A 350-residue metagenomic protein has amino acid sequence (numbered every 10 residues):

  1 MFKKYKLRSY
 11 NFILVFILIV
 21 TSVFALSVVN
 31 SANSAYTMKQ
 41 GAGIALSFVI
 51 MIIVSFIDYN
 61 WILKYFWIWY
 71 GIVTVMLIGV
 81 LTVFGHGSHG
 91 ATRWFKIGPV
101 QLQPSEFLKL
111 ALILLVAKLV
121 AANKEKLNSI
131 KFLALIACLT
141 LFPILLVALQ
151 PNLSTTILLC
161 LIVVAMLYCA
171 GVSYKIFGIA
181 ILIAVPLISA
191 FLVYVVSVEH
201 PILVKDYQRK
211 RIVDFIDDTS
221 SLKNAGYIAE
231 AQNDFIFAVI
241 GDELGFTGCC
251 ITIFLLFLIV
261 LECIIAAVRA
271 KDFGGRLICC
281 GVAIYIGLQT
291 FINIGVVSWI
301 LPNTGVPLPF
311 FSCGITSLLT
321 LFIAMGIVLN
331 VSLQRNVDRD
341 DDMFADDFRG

Functional and structural regions predicted by a protein language model:
F2-T21, L26-P151, L203, I294-P309 (+3 more regions): Membrane-helix boundary/helix-loop-helix interface segments in multi-pass membrane proteins
A32-M38, A137, L141-L167, V193-H200 (+1 more regions): Helix-loop-helix junctions and helix-breaking kinks within/between transmembrane helices of multi-pass membrane
A42-L46, E243-C263: Hydrophobic alpha-helical transmembrane segments
F48, L159-L167, A184-V185, F257 (+1 more regions): Hydrophobic transmembrane alpha-helices of multi-pass, membrane-embedded glycosylation machinery
Y70-V80, L135-I144, M166, A184-L192 (+1 more regions): Small-residue-rich segments of transmembrane alpha-helices in multi-pass membrane proteins, especially helix faces
S88-W94, I181-I251, K271-G275: Hydrophobic, glycine- and aromatic-enriched re-entrant/interface helices and adjoining loop segments
V120, I157, I162-I176, A225-G248 (+1 more regions): Interfacial segments of multi-pass membrane proteins
A267-G305, F311: Loop-to-helix entry and N-terminal half of a specific, functionally important transmembrane alpha helix in multi-pass
